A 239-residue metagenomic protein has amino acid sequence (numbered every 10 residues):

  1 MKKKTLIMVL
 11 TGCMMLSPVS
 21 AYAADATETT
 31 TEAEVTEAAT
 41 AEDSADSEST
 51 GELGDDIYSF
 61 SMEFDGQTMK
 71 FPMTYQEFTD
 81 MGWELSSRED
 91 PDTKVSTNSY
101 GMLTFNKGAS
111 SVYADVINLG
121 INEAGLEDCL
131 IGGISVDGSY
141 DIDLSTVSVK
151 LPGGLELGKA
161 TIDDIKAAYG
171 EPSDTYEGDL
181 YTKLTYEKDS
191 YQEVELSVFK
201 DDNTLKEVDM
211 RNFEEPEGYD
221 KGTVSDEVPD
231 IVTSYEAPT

Functional and structural regions predicted by a protein language model:
M1-D25: Sec-dependent N-terminal signal peptides of Gram-positive bacterial secreted proteins and lipoproteins
L16-T36, G51-L53: Sec-dependent signal peptide cleavage junction
E34-M69, D220-P238: N-terminal low-complexity, Pro/Thr/Ser-rich intrinsically disordered segments that act as propeptides or flexible
E42-D55, L119-L144: Compositionally biased P/S/T/G-rich terminal and signal peptide-adjacent segments that lie outside catalytic cores
F60-T68, V147-E156: Second-shell loop/turn segments in exported
M69-E77: Core segments of small alpha/beta cavity-forming domains
Q76-E127, A160-T239: A cross-family detector of function-defining hotspots
L130-I134, L144-T146, G154, V208 (+1 more regions): A motif-centric signal for short, conserved binding hotspots located in accessible loops or intrinsically disordered
